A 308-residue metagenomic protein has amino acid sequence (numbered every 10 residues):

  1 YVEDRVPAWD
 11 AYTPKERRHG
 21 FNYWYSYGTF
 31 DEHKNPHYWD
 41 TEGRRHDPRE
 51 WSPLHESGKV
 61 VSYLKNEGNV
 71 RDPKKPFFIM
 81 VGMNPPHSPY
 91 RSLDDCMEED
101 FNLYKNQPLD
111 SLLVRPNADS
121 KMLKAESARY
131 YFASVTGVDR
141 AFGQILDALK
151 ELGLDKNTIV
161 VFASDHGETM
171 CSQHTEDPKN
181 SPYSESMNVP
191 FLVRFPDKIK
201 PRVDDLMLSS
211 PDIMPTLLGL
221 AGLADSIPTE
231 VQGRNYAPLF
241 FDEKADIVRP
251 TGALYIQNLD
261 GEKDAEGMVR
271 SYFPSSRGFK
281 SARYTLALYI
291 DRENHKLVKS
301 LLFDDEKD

Functional and structural regions predicted by a protein language model:
V2-P7, S57, K156-T158, K198-F279: Polar, surface-exposed loop/tail segments that function as active-site lids or cofactor/substrate-recognition elements
E3-N22: Accessory recognition modules or surfaces
R17, D31, R270-Y272: Short solvent-exposed loop/turn micro-motifs enriched in small/polar/acidic residues
G20, K34, H166, E185-V189 (+7 more regions): Residues that flank catalytic or metal-binding motifs in active/ligand-binding sites
Y23, F77-I79, L254, T285 (+1 more regions): Protein kinase-like catalytic core scaffold
S26-W51, V61-L208, L220-E230, L288 (+1 more regions): Active-site-proximal cap/lid insertion segments
T41, S181-E185, Q257-D308: C-terminal, low-complexity/hydrophilic appendages and adjacent surface loops of extracellular/periplasmic anionic
S52-E56: Internal, well-ordered domain-core segments that constitute the primary functional module of diverse proteins
